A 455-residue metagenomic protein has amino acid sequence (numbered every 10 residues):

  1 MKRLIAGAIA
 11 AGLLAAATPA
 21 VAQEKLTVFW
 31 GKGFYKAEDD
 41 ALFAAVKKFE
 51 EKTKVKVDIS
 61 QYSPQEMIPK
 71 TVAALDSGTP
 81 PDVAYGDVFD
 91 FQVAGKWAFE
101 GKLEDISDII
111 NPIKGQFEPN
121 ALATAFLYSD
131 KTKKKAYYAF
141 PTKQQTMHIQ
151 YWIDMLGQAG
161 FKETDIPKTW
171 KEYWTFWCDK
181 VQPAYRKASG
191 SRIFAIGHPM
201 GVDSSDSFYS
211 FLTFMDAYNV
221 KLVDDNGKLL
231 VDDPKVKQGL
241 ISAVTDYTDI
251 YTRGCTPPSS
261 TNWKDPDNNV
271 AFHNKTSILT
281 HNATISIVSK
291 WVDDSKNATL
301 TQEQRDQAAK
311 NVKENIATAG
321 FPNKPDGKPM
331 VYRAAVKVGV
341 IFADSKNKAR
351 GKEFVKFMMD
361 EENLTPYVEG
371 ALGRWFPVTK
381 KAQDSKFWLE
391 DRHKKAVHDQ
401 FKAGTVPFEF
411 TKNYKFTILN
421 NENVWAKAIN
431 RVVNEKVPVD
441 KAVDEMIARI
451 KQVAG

Functional and structural regions predicted by a protein language model:
Q23-E24, K47, K52, S77 (+7 more regions): Extracytoplasmic/periplasmic substrate-recognition and gating elements
E24-T27, A44-T124, G157-G160, D165-K168 (+4 more regions): Extracytoplasmic "Venus flytrap"/periplasmic binding protein-like
L26-F43, Q145, S205, N413-T417: Extracytoplasmic "Venus flytrap"
F89-H148, S207, N219, R305-F321 (+1 more regions): Hinge/lid segment of periplasmic solute-binding proteins
D105-N120, I166, Y185-R186, F194-V202 (+4 more regions): Short, solvent-exposed loop/beta-turn-alpha elements that line the ligand-binding surface or hinge of extracytoplasmic
S129-T142, M147, W174-L230: Extracytoplasmic/periplasmic solute-binding protein
T132, Y332-R333, R374-P377, K395-A454: C-terminal capping/gating helix-and-loop segments adjacent to ligand/active sites or protein-protein/ligand interfaces
W174-K180, D225-T261, A317, F321: Glycine-centered hinge/linker elements that transmit conformational signals in sensory and ligand-binding systems
